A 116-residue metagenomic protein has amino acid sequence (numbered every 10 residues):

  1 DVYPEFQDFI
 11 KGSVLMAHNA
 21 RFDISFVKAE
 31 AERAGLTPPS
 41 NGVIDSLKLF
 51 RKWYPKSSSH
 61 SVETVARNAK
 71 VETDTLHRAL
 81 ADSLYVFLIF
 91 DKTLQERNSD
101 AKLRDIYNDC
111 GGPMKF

Functional and structural regions predicted by a protein language model:
D1-W53, L88: Conserved DEDDh/DEDDy metal-dependent 3′-5′ exonuclease domain
Y3, S59-V62, D100-L103: Alpha-helix initiation and N-capping motif
E5, T64, Y85-K92: Alpha-helical scaffold segments in soluble metabolic enzymes
G12, T73-H77, D105: Cysteine endopeptidase catalytic domains of the caspase/legumain-like
R33-A34, S58-H60, K92: Short, hinge-like loop/turn segments at secondary-structure boundaries
A34-P39, K70-H77, R97-N98: Short, polar/flexible loop-turn hinges at active-site or ligand-entry regions and domain interfaces
L47-L84: Active-site-proximal helix-loop-helix substrate-binding element of RNase H-like nuclease domains
F87-F116: Acidic two-metal-ion nuclease catalytic site recognized across multiple nuclease folds, prominently DnaQ/RNase D-T
